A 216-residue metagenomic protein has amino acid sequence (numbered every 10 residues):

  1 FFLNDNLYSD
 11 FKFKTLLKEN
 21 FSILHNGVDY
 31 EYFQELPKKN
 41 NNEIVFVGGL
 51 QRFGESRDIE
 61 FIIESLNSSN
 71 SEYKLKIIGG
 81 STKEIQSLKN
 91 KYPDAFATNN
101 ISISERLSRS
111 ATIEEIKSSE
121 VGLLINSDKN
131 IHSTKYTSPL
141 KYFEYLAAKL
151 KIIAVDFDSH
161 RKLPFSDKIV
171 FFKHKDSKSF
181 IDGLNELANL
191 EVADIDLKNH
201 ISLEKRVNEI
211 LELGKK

Functional and structural regions predicted by a protein language model:
F1, P37-N67, L75-K76: Conserved donor-binding/catalytic core segment of Leloir-type glycosyltransferases
N6, G27: Carbohydrate-associated surface elements
Y30-I44, N199-I201, K216: Nucleotide-sugar donor-binding and catalytic loop/hinge architecture of NDP-sugar-dependent glycosyltransferases
F53-R57, S110-E115, G122-E144, A154-L163: Nucleotide-sugar-dependent
G79, Q86-I116, V121: Nucleotide-activated donor-binding/catalytic signature segment of Leloir-type glycosyltransferases, i.e., the conserved
E120, A147-K149: A short alpha->beta transition loop at the rim of the catalytic pocket in nucleotide-sugar-dependent
S166-K178, N185-L190: Conserved acidic donor-binding segment of nucleotide-sugar-dependent glycosyltransferases
K175, A188-K216: A charged, aromatic-enriched C-terminal amphipathic alpha-helix characteristic of glycosyltransferases across folds
